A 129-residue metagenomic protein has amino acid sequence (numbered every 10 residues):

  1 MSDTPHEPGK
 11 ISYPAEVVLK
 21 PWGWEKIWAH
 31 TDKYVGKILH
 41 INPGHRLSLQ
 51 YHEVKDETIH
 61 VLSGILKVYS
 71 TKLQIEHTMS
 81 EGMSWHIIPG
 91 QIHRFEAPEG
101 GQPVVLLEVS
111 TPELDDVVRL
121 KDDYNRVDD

Functional and structural regions predicted by a protein language model:
S2-P14, V18-K20, R94-D129: Double-stranded beta-helix
Y13-K55: A short glycine-rich, His/Asp/Glu-containing loop-to-beta-strand
I38, T58, Q74-E76: Short, surface-exposed secondary-structure edge patches
N42, E53, K72, E99-G101 (+1 more regions): A generic beta-sheet turn/junction motif
Y51-E53, H60-V61, T78, A97-G100: Short glycine/proline-enriched turns and hinge-like loops at secondary-structure junctions
E53-K72: Glycine- and acidic-residue-biased ligand/ion/polar-headgroup-sensing regions
K72-I92: Short acidic-glycine-tyrosine-enriched beta hairpin
